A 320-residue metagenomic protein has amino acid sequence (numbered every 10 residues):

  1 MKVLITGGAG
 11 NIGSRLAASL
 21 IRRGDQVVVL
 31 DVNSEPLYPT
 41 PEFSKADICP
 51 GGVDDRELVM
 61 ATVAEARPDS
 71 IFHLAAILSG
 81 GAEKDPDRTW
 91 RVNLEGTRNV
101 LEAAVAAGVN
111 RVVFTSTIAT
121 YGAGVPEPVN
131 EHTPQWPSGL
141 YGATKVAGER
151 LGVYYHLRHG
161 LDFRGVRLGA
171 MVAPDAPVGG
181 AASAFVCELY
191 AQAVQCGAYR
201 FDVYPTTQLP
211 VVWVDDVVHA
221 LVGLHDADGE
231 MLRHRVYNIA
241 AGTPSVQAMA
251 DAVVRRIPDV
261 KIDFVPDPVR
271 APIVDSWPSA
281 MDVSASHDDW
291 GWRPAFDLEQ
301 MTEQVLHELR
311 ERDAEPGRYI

Functional and structural regions predicted by a protein language model:
V3-R22: N-terminal Rossmann NAD(P)H-binding glycine-rich loop of SDR-like oxidoreductase domains
V53-V92: NAD(P)H-binding glycine-rich loop region in Rossmannoid oxidoreductase-like domains and their noncatalytic homologs
E83, L168-V178, E188-V212, D216: A conserved pocket-lining segment of Rossmann-fold NAD(P)-dependent short-chain dehydrogenase/reductase
R98-L140: Conserved Rossmann-fold NAD(P)-dependent oxidoreductase catalytic core, especially the SDR/UDP-sugar
S116-T117, E149-D175: Conserved beta-loop-beta element that borders a ligand/cofactor-binding pocket
G122, G139-L140, R164-S183: Flexible, glycine-rich beta-alpha linker
V146, H159, V172-C187, V214-D215 (+1 more regions): Glycine/proline-rich active-site loop of Rossmann-fold NAD(P)-dependent oxidoreductases
D202-P205, L209-I320: C-terminal substrate-binding subdomain of Rossmann-fold SDR/epimerase-dehydratase oxidoreductases
